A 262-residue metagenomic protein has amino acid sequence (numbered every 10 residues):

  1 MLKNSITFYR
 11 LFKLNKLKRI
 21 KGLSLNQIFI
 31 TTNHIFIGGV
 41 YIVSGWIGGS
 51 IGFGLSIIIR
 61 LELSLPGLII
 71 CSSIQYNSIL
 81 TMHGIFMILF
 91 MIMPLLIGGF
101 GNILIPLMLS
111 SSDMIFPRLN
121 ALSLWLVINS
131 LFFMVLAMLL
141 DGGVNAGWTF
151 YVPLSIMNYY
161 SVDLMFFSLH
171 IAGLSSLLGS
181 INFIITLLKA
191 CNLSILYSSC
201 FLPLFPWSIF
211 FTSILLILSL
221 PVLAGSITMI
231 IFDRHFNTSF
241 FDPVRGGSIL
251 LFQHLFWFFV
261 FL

Functional and structural regions predicted by a protein language model:
M1-L262: Membrane-embedded and interfacial regions of multi-pass energy-transducing membrane proteins
